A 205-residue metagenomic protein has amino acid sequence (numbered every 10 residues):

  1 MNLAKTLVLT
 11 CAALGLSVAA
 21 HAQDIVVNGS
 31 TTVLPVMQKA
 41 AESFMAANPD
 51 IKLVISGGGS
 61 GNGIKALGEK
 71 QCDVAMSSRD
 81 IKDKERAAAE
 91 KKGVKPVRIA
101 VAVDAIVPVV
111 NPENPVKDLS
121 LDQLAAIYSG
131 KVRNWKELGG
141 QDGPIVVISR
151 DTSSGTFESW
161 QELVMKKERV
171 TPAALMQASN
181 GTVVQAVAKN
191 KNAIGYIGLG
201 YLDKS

Functional and structural regions predicted by a protein language model:
M1-V8: Bacterial N-terminal signal peptides that target proteins for export
K5, L16-A22: Sec/Tat signal peptide C-region and signal peptidase I cleavage site
C11-L14: Repetitive helical segments and hydrophobic/amphipathic motifs
H21-S205: Exported/periplasmic ABC-transporter solute-binding proteins
